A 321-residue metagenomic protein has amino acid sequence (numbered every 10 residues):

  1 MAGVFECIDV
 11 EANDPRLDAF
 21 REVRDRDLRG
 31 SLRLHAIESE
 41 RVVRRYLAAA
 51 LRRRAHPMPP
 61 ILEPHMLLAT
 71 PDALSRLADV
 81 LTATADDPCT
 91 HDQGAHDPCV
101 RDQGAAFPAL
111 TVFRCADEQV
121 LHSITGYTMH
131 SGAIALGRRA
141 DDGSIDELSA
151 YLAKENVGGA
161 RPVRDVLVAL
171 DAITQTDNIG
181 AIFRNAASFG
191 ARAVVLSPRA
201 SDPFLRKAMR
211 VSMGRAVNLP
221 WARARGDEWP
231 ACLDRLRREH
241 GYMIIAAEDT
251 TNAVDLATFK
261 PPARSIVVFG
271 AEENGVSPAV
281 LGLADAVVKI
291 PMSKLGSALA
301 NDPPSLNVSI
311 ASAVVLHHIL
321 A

Functional and structural regions predicted by a protein language model:
M1-R76, A200-D202: Boundary-proximal intrinsically disordered activation/regulatory segments immediately upstream of a helical core
G3-V4, P57, L136, D142-N252: RNA substrate-binding interface of SAM-dependent RNA methyltransferases
G30, H35-E38, L167-I179, P303: Short, glycine-rich nucleotide/cofactor-binding loops
R52-I61, D79-A109, S149-P162: Intrinsically disordered, low-complexity terminal tails and inter-domain linkers enriched for S/T/G/P/D/E
A85-D87, F107-G126: A glycine-rich helix N-cap at a beta->alpha junction
C115-D117, D171, S197-P198, P220 (+2 more regions): Short beta->alpha connector loops at strand-helix junctions that form conserved, small/polar/Pro-enriched
A133-G137, N185-F189, P203-A216, P278-A321: Structured adenosyl-cofactor binding patch, chiefly the S-adenosyl-L-methionine
I245-P303: Active-site/ligand-binding-proximal alpha/beta "capping" segment
